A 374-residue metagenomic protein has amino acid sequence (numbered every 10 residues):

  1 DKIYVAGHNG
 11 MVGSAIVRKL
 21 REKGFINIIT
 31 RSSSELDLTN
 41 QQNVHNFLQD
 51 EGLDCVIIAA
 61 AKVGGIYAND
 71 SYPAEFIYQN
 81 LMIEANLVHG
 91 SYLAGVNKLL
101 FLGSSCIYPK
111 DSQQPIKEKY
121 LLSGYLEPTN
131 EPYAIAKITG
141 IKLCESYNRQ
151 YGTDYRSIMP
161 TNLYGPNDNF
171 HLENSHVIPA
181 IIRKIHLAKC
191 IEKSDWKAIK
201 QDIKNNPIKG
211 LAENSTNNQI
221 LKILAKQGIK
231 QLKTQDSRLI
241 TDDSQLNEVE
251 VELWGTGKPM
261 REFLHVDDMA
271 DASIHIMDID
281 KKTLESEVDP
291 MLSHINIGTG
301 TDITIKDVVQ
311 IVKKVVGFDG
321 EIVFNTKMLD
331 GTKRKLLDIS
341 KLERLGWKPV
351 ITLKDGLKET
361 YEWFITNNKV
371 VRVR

Functional and structural regions predicted by a protein language model:
A6, R31, V56-A60, L99-S104 (+1 more regions): SDR active-site strand-loop-helix element
G7-M11, A15-K23, H186-R374: C-terminal substrate-binding subdomain of Rossmann-fold SDR/epimerase-dehydratase oxidoreductases
R21-F47: Adenosine-cofactor binding site in Rossmann-like domains, unifying the SAM/SAH pocket of S-adenosylmethionine-dependent
T39, S105-Y108, L163-G165, M269: Conserved sequence/active-site signature of Rossmann-fold short-chain dehydrogenase/reductase
Q41-L81, L93: NAD(P)H-binding glycine-rich loop region in Rossmannoid oxidoreductase-like domains and their noncatalytic homologs
I77, L81, T129-I141, H171-P179 (+2 more regions): Short-chain dehydrogenase/reductase
A85-N130, R156, N169: Conserved Rossmann-fold NAD(P)-dependent oxidoreductase catalytic core, especially the SDR/UDP-sugar
N86, P128-T161, V177-K193: Active-site Tyr-X1-5-Lys
